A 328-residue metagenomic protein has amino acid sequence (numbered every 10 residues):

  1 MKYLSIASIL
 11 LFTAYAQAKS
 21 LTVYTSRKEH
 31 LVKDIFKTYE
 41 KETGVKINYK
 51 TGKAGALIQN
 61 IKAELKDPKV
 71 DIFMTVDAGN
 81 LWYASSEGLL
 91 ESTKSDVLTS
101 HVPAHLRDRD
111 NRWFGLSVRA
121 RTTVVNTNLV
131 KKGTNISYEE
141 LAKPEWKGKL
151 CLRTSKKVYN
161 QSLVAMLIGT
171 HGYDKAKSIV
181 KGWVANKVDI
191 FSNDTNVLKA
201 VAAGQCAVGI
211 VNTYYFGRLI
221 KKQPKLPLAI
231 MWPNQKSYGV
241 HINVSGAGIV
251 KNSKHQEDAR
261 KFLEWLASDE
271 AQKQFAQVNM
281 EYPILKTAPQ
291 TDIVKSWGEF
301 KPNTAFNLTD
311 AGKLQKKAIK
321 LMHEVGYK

Functional and structural regions predicted by a protein language model:
Y3-F12: Sec-dependent N-terminal signal peptides
F12-A18: Sec/Tat signal peptide C-region and signal peptidase I cleavage site
A18-W82, K328: Early extracytoplasmic/lumenal segment of secretory-pathway proteins
S26, H30-K33, K69-Q205, Y238: Extracytoplasmic ligand-binding site segments that recognize negatively charged/polar headgroups
G79-Y83, A202, A207-P227: A ligand-binding cleft/hinge motif common to bilobed small-molecule-binding domains
Y214-G248: A beta-strand-loop signature enriched in Asp, Gly, Thr, and Trp that corresponds to the sialidase/neuraminidase Asp-box
S245-A305: Mature extracytoplasmic/periplasmic domains
D292-K328: Extracellular/periplasmic bilobal clamshell ligand-binding domains
